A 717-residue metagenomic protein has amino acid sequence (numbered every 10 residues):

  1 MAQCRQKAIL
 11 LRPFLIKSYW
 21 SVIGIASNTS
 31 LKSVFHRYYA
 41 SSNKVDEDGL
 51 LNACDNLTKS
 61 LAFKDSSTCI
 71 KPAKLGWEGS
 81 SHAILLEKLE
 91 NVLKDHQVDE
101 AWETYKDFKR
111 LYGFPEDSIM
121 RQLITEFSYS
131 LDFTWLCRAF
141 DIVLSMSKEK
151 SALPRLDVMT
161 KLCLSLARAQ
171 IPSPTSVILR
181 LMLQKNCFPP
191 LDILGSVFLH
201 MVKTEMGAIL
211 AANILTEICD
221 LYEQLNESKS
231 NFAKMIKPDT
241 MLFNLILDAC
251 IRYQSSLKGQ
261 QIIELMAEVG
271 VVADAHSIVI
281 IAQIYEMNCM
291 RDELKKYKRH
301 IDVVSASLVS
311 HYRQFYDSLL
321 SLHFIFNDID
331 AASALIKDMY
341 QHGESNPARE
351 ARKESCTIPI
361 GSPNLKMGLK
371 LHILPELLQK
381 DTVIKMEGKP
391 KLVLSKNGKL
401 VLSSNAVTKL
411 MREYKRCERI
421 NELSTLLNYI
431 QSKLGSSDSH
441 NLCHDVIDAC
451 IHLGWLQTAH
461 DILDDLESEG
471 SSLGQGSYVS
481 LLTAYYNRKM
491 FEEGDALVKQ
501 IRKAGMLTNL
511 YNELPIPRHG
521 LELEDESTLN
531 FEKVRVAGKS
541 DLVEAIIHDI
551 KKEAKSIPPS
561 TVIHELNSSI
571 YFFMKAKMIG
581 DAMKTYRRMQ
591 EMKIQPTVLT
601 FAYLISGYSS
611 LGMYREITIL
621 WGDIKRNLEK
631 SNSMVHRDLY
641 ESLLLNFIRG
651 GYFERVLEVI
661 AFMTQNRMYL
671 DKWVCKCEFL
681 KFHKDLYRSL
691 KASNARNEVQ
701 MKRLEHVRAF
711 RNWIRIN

Functional and structural regions predicted by a protein language model:
M1-N717: A basic, Ser/Thr-enriched alpha-helical scaffold prevalent in eukaryotic organelle gene-expression machinery
